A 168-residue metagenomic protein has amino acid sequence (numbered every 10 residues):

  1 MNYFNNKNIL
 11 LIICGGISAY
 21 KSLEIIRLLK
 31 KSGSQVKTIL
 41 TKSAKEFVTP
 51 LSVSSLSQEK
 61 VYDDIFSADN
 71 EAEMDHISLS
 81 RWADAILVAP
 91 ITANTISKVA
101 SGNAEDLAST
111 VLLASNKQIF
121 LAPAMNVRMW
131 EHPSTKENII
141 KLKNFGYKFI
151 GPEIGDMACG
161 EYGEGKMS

Functional and structural regions predicted by a protein language model:
M1-F120, N126-S168: A cross-family phosphate/adenosyl-ligand binding-site feature
